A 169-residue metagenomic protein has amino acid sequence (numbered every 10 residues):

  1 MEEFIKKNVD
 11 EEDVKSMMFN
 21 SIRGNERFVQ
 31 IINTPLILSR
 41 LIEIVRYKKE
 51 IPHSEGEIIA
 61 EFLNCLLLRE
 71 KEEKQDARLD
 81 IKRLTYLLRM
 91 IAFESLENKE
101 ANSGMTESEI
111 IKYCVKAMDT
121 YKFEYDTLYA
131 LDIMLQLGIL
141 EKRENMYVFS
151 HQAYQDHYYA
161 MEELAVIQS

Functional and structural regions predicted by a protein language model:
M1-V166: Extended hydrophobic
